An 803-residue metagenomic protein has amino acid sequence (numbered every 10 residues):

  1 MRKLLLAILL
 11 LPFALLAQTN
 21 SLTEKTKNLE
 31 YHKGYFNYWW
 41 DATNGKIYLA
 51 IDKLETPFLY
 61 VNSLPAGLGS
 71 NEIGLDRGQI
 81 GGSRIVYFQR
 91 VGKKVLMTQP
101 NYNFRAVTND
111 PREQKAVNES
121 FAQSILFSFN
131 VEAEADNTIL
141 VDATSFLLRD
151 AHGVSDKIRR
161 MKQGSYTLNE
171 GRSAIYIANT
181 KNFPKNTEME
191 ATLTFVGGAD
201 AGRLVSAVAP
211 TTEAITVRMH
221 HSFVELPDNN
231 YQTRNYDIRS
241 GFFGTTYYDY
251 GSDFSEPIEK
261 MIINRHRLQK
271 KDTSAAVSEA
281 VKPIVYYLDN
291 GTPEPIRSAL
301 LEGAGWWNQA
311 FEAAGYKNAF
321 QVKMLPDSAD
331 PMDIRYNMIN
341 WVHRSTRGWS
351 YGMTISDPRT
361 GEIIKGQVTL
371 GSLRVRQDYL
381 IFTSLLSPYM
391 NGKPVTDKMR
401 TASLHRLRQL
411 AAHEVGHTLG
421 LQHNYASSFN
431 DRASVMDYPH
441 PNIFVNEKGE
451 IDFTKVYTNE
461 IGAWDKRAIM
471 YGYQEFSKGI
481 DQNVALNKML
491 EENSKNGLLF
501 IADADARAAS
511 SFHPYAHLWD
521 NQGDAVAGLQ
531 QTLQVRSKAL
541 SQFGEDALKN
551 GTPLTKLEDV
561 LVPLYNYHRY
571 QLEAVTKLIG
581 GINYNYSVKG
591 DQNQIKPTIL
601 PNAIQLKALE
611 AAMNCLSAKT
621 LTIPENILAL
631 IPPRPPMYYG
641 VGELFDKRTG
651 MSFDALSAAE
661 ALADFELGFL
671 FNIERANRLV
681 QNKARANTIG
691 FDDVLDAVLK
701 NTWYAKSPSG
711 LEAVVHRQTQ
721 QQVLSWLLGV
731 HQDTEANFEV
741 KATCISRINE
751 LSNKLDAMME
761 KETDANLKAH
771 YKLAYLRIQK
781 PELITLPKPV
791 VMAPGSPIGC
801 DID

Functional and structural regions predicted by a protein language model:
M1-N20: Bacterial Sec-dependent N-terminal signal peptides
Q18-T292, M324-Q377, T383-M399, L407 (+2 more regions): Auxiliary tRNA-acceptor-end handling modules of aminoacyl-tRNA synthetases
Y38, M324-H343, H405-E460: The catalytic-center signature of Zn2+-dependent metalloproteases
L49, W307, G361, H413 (+1 more regions): Divalent metal-coordination and catalytic microenvironments
T56, P293-A319: Zn2+-dependent metallopeptidase catalytic core
S298-G305, Q309, H405, Q409 (+3 more regions): Solvent-exposed, polar/charged alpha-helical surfaces in well-ordered, non-transmembrane soluble domains, broadly
G305-Y316, G416-H417, L421, P441 (+1 more regions): Sec-exported extracytoplasmic/periplasmic mature domains
N430-D803: Conserved catalytic/binding loops enriched for acidic/polar residues
